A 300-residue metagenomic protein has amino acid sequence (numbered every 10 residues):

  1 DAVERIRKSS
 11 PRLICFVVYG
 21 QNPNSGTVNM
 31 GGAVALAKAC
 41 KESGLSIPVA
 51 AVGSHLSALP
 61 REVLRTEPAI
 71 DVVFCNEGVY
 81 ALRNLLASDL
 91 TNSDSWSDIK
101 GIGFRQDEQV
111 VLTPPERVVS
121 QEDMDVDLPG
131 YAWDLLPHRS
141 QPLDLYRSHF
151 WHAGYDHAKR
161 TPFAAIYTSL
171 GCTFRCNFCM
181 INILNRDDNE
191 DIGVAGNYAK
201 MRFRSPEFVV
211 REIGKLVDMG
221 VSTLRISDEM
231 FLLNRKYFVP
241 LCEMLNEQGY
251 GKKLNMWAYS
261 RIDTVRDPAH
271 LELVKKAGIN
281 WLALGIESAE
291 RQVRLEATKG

Functional and structural regions predicted by a protein language model:
D1-F208: Acidic, low-complexity intrinsically disordered segments
D134-G300: Radical SAM [4Fe-4S] cluster-binding motif and immediate context
